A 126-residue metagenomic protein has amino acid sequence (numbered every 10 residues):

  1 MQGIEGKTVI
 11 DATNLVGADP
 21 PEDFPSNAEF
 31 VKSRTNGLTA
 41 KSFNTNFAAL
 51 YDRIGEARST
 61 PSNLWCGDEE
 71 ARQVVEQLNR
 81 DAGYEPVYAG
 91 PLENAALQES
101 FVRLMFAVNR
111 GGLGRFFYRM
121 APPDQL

Functional and structural regions predicted by a protein language model:
I4-T8, A12-E56: Rossmann-fold NAD(P)-binding glycine/threonine-rich loop
P61-L126: Active-site-lining helix/loop region of Rossmann-like oxidoreductase modules
